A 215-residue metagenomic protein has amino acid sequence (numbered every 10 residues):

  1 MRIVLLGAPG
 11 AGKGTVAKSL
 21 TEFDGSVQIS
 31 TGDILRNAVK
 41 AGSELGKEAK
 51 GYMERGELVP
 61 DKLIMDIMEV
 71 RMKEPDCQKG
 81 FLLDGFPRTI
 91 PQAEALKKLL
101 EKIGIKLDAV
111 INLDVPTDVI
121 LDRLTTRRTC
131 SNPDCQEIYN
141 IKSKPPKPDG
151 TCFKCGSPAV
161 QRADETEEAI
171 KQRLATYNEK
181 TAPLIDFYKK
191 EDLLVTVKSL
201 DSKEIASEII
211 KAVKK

Functional and structural regions predicted by a protein language model:
M1-K215: Glycine-rich phosphate-binding loop of ATP-dependent small-molecule kinases
